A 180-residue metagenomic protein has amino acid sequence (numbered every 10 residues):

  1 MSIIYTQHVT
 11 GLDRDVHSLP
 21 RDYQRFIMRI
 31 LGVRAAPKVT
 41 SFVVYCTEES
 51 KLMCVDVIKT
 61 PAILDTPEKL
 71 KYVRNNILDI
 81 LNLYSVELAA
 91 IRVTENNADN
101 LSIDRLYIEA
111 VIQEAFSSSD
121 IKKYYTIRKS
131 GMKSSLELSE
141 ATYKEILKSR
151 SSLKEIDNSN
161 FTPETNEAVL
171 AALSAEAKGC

Functional and structural regions predicted by a protein language model:
S2, R21-I30, A36-C180: Phosphate- and other anionic-substrate recognition elements at nucleic-acid/protein interfaces
S2-V9: Short terminal hydrophobic/aromatic SLiMs and anchors at protein ends
Q7, R34-A35: Short helix-onset patch at the extreme N-terminus, typifying the N->h transition of secretory signal peptides
V9, D13-V16, D22: Acidic, Ala/Val/Gly-enriched low-complexity intrinsically disordered segments
